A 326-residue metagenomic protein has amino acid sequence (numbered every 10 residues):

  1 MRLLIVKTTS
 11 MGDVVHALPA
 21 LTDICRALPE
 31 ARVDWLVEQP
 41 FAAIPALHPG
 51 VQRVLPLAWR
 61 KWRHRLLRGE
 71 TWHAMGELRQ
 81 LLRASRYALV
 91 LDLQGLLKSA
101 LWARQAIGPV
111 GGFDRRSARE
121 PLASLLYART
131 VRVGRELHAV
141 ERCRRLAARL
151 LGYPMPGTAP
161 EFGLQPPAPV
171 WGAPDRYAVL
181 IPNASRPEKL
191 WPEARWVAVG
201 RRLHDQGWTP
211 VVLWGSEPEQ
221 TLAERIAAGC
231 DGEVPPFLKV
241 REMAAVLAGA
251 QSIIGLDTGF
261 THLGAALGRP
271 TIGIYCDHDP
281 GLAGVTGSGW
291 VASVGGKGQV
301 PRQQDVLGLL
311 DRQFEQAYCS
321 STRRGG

Functional and structural regions predicted by a protein language model:
M1-G326: Catalytic machinery of carbohydrate-active enzymes, primarily nucleotide-sugar-dependent glycosyltransferases
